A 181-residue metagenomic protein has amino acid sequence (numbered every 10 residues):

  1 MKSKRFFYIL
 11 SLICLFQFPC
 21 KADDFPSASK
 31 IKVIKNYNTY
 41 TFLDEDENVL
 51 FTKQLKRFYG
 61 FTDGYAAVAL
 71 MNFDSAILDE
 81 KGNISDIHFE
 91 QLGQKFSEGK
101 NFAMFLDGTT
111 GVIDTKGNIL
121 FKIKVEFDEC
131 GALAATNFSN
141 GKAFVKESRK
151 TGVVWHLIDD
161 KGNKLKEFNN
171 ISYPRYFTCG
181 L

Functional and structural regions predicted by a protein language model:
M1-Y8: Bacterial N-terminal signal peptides that target proteins for export
I9-Q17: Bacterial N-terminal signal peptides
D23-L181: Residue-level detector of conserved, function-critical positions
